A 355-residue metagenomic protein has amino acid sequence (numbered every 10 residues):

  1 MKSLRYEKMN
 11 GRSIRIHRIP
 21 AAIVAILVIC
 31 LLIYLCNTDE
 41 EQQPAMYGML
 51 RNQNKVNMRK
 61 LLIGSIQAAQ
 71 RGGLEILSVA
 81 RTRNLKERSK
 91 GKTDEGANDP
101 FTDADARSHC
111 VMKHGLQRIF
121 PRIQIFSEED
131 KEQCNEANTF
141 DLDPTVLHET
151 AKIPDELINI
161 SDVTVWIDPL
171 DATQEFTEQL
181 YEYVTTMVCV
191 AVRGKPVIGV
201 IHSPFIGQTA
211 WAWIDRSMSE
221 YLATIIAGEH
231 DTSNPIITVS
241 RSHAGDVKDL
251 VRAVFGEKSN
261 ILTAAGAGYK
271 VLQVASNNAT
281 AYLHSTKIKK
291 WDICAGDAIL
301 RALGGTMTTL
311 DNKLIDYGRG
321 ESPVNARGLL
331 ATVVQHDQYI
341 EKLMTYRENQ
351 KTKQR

Functional and structural regions predicted by a protein language model:
K2-L170, L250-A253, E348-R355: N-terminal subdomain of lithium-sensitive/metallo-dependent phosphomonoesterases centered on the IMPase/IPPase/PAP
Y34-L35, M187-L272, N278, V324-R355: Acidic beta-strand-loop-alpha-helix segment within the catalytic core of divalent metal-dependent phosphate-processing
T145, K152-S219: DPxDG-like acidic metal-binding loop motif
L272-N277, C294-R301: Hydrophobic residues within well-ordered alpha-helices
T280-H284, M307-T309: Paired acidic/hydrophobic, glycine-rich loop segments that form the ligand-binding mouth/hinge of periplasmic-binding
W291: Acidic donor-binding loop at a coil-to-helix junction in glycosyltransferase catalytic cores that engages
T306-E321: Acidic, metal-binding active-site segment of PIN/NYN-like and related structure-specific nucleases
